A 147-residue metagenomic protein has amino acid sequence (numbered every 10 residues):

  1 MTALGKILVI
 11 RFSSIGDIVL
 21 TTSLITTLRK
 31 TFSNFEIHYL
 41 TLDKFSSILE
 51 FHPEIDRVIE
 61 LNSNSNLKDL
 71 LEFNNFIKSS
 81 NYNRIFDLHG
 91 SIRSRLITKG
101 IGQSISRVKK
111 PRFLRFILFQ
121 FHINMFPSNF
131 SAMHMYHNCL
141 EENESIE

Functional and structural regions predicted by a protein language model:
M1-E147: Catalytic machinery of carbohydrate-active enzymes, primarily nucleotide-sugar-dependent glycosyltransferases
